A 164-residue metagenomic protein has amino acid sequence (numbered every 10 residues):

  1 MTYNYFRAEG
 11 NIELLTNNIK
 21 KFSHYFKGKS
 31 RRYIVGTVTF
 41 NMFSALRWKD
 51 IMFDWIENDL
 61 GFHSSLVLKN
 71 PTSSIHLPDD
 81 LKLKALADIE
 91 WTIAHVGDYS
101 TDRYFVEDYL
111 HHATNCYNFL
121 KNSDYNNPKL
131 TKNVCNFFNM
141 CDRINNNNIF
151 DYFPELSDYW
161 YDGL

Functional and structural regions predicted by a protein language model:
M1-L164: Radical SAM enzyme [4Fe-4S]-AdoMet core and its adjacent flexible, acidic and glycine-rich loops/tails across
